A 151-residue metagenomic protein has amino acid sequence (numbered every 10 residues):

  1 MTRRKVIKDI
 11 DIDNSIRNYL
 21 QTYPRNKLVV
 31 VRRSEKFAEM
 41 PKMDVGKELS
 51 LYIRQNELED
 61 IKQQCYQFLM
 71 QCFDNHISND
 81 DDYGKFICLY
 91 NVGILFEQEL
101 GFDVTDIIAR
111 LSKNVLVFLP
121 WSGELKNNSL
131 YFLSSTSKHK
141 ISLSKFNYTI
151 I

Functional and structural regions predicted by a protein language model:
M1-N79, N128-K140, N147-I151: Extended, compositionally biased accessory segments flanking or bridging domains
N26-V30, G84-C88, L116-F118: Residue-level preference for the first positions of well-ordered beta-strands
C72-D81, I107, L111-N114: Compositional signal for N-terminal targeting/processing segments
D81-L100: Conserved P-loop NTPase "ATPase switch" module shared by AAA+ and STAND
I94-I151: Replace "adjacent to P-loop NTPase cores in ATP/GTP-dependent enzymes" with "adjacent to NTP-binding cores
